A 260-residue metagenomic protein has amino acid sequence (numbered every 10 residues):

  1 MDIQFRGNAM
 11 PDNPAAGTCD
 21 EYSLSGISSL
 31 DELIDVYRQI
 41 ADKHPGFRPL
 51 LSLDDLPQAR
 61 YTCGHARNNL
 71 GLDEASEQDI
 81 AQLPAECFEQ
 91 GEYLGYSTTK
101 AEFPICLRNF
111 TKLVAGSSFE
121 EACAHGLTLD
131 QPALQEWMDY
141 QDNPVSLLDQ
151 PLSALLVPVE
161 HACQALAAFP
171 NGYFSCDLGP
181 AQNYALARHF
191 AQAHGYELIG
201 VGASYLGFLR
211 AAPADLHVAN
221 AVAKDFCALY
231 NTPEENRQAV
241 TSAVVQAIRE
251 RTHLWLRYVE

Functional and structural regions predicted by a protein language model:
D2-A162: Extended, low-hydrophobicity segments enriched in charged/polar residues
G17-I27, P170-S175, L209-A212: Charged, low-complexity surface segments at secondary-structure and domain boundaries
G26-D31, D177-P180, L216: Generic detection of long, well-ordered alpha-helical segments
N69-L72, Y173-C176, F226-L229: Short, low-complexity, polar/charged sequence segments that are solvent-exposed and flexible
A75-Q78, G179-A181, T232-E235: Glycine-rich loops and low-complexity Gly/Arg-rich segments that provide flexible linkers or classic glycine-based
D142-H189: Surface-exposed, low-hydrophobicity interaction/linker segments
Y184, R188, Q192, S204-E260: Alpha-helical oligomerization segments
E197-G202: Short beta-strand
